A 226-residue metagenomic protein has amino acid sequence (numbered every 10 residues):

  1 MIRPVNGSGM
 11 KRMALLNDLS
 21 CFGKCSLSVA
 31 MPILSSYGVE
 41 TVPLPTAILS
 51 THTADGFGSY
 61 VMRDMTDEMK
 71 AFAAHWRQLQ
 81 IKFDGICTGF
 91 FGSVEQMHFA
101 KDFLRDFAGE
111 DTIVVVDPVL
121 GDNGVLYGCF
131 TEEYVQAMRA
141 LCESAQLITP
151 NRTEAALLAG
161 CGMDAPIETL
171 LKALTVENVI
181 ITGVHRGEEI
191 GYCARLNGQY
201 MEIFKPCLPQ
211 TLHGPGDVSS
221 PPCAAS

Functional and structural regions predicted by a protein language model:
I2-V116, L120-N123, G128: Conserved N-terminal subdomain of the carbohydrate kinase-like
C21-F22, Y200-G214: Short pre-catalytic strand/loop immediately N-terminal to key active-site residues, enriched for Gly-Thr
K24-C25, D67, E132-E133, A165 (+1 more regions): Residue-level recognition of alpha-helix initiation/capping sites
I86, N151, G216: Residue-level signal for inorganic ion chemistry
L120-N123, A155-A156, L208: A short, flexible beta-alpha/helix-coil linker loop
G128-M201, Q210: Conserved phosphate/ATP/ADP-binding segment of small-molecule kinases
P209-S226: Short, small-residue alpha-helix embedded
